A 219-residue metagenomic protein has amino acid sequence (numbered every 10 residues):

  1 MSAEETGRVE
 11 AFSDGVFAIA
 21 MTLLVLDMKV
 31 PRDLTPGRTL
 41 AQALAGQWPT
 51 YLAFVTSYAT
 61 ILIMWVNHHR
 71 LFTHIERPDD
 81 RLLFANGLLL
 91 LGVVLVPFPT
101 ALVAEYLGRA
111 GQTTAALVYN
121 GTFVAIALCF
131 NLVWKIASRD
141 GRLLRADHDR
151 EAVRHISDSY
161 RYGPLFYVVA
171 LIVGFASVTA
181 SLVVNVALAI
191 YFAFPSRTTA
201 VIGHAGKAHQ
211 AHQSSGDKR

Functional and structural regions predicted by a protein language model:
M1-R219: Multi-pass alpha-helical transmembrane bundle typical of ion/small-solute transporters and intramembrane aspartyl
